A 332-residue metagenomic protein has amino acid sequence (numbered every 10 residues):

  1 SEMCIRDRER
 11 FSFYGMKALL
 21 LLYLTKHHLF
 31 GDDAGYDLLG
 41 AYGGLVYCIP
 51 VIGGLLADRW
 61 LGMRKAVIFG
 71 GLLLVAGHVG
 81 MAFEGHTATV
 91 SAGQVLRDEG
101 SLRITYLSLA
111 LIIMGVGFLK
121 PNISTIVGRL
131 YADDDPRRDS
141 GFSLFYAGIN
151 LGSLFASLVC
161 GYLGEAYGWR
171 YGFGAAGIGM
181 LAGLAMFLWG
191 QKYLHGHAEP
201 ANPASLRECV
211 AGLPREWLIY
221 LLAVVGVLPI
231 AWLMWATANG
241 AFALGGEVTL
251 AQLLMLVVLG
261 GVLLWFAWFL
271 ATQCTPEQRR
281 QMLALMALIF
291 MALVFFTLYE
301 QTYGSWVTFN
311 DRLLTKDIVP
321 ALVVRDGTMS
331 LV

Functional and structural regions predicted by a protein language model:
E2-I5: Short, small-residue-biased leader/transition segments that mark boundaries at the very start of proteins
A18-Y36, T302-L331: Short amphipathic helix-loop junctions that connect adjacent transmembrane helices in Major Facilitator Superfamily/SLC
G40-D58: Central cavity-lining transmembrane alpha-helices of secondary-active solute carriers, predominantly the Major
V46, D139-S157, G164, G179: Glycine-rich segments within core transmembrane alpha-helices of 12-TM secondary carriers
R59-G71: Cytoplasmic membrane-interface "Motif A"-like loop-to-helix N-cap segments of 12-TM Major Facilitator Superfamily
L72-E99: C-terminal ends and interior cores of transmembrane alpha-helices in multi-pass membrane transporters/permeases
A92-L119: Hydrophobic core of transmembrane alpha-helices in multi-pass small-molecule transporters, especially MFS/SLC-type
Y106, Y171-L188, Y220-V225, L253-V262: Symmetry-related core transmembrane helices of the 12-TM Major Facilitator Superfamily/SLC fold
